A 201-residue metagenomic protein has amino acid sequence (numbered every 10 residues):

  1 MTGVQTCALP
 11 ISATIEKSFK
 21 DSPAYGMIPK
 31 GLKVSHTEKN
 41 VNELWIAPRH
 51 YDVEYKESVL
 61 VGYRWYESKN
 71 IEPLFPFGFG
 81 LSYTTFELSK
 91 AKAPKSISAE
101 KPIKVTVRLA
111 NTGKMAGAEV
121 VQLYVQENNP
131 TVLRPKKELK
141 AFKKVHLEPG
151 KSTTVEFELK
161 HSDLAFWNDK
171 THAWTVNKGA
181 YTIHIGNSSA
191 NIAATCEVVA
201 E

Functional and structural regions predicted by a protein language model:
M1-C7: Single conserved hydrophobic/aromatic residue that forms the stacking wall/gate of nucleotide- or nucleobase-binding
G3, I103, A141: Exposed loop/turn and edge beta-strand positions of beta-sandwich/beta-sheet ligand-binding modules
A8-A118, Y124, K144, K178 (+2 more regions): Secreted, periplasmic, or luminal enzymes acting at the cell surface/secretory milieu
A13, K143-V145, V155-F157, A194-A200: Generic detection of short hydrophobic beta-strand segments and adjacent strand-loop junctions
P73, G117-E119, T131-L133, A165-W167 (+1 more regions): Short acidic, gly/pro-rich beta-turn/loop elements at beta-sheet edges and active-site/ligand-binding grooves
K114-T131, K137-L139: Short acidic, flexible loop segments centered on an aromatic residue
T131-W167: Intrinsically disordered, low-complexity Pro/Gly/Ser/Thr-rich segments with frequent PxxP/GP/PP motifs and embedded
K160-E201: Terminal connector regions
